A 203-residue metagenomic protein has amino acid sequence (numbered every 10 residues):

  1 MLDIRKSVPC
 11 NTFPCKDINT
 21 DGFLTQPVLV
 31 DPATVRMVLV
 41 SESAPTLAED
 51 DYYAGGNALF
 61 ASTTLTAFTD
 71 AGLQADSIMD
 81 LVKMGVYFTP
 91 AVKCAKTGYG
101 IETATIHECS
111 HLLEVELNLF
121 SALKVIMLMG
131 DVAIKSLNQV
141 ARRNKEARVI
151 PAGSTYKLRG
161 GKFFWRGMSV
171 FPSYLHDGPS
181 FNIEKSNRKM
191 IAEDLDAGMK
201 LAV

Functional and structural regions predicted by a protein language model:
M1-D21, T97-E114, R142-V203: C-terminal capping/extension of enzyme domains
T25-V82: Adenosine ribonucleotide-centric catalytic and binding domains
A33, A122, Y156: Residues lining hydrophobic/aromatic ligand-binding pockets adjacent to catalytic sites
V38-S41, T89, L128-M129, S173: Short hydrophobic segments within beta-strands
S43-T46, K93-A95, D131-I134, L175-P179: Short, solvent-exposed loop/turn segments at secondary-structure junctions
A48-D51, S136-Q139, N182: Short glycine-/acidic-enriched loop or helix-start segments at secondary-structure transitions that form or flank
K83-K135, Q139: Internal catalytic-core helix/loop-beta-alpha segment that presents or stabilizes conserved functional determinants
